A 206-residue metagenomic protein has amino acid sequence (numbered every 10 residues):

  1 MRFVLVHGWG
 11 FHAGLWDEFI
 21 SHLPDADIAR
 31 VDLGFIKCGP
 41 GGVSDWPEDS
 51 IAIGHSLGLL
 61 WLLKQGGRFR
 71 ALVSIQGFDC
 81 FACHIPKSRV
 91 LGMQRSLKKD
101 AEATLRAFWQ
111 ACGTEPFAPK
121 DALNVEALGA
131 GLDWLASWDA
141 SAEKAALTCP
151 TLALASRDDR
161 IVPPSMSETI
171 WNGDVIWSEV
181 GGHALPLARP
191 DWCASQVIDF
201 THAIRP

Functional and structural regions predicted by a protein language model:
M1-G42: Conserved HGGG/HGGXW glycine-rich cap/lid loop of the alpha/beta-hydrolase fold
V4-W9, H55, A155-S156: The conserved beta1-alpha1 loop
I53-G58, L62: Gly/Ala-rich beta-loop-alpha elbow adjacent to hydrolase catalytic centers
G67-K99, A127-A130, W134-A136: Flexible "cap/lid" loop of the alpha/beta hydrolase fold
I85, K98-E143: Conserved alpha/beta-hydrolase catalytic His-Asp/Glu region
A146-L147, A153-A155, D159: Short beta-strand/loop motif that positions the catalytic acidic residue of the alpha/beta-hydrolase fold
R160-M166: Conserved alpha/beta-hydrolase "acid-adjacent" motif
G181-S195: Catalytic histidine-centered segment of alpha/beta-hydrolase-like enzymes
